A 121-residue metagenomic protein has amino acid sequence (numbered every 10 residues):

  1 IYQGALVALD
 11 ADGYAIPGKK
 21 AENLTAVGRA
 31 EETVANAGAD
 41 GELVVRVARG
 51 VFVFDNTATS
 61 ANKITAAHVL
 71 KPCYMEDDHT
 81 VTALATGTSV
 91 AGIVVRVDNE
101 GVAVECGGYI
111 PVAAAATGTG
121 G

Functional and structural regions predicted by a protein language model:
I1-G121: Surface-exposed, low-hydrophobicity beta-strand/loop segments enriched in small/polar/acidic residues
